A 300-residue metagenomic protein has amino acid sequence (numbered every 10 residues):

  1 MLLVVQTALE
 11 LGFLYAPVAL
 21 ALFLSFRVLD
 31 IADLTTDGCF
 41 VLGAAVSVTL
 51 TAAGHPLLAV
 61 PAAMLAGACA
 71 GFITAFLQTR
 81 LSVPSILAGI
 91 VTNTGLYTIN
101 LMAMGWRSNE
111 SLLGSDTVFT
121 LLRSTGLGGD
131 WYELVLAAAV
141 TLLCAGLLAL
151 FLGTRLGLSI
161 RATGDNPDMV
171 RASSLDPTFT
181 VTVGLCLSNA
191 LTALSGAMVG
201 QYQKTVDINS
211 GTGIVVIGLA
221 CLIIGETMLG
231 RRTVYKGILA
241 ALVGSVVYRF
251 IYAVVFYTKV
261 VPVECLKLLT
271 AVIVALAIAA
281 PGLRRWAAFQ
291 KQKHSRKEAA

Functional and structural regions predicted by a protein language model:
L3-H55, F76-L81, I223-R231, V272: Single transmembrane alpha-helix segments in multi-pass membrane proteins
L11, I86-L87, S108, E133-A137 (+4 more regions): Loop-to-transmembrane alpha-helix initiation sites
L22, H55-T94, I99, T141-A145 (+2 more regions): Alpha-helical transmembrane segments within multi-pass membrane transporters and channels
R27-A32, F72-T117, L122-R123, R155 (+2 more regions): Short loop segments and helix-boundary regions at transmembrane helix junctions of multi-pass inner-membrane proteins
A70, D130-V215: Helix-loop-helix "hairpin" substructures at the membrane interface of multi-pass membrane proteins
S85, N93-G153, V183, C265 (+1 more regions): Transmembrane helix-bundle core of multi-pass membrane transporters and related energy-transducing complexes
D165-A172, D176-F179, R232, L239 (+1 more regions): Cytosolic-side transmembrane-helix boundaries in multi-pass membrane proteins
T192, G196-K267: Transmembrane alpha-helical segments in multi-pass inner-membrane proteins
